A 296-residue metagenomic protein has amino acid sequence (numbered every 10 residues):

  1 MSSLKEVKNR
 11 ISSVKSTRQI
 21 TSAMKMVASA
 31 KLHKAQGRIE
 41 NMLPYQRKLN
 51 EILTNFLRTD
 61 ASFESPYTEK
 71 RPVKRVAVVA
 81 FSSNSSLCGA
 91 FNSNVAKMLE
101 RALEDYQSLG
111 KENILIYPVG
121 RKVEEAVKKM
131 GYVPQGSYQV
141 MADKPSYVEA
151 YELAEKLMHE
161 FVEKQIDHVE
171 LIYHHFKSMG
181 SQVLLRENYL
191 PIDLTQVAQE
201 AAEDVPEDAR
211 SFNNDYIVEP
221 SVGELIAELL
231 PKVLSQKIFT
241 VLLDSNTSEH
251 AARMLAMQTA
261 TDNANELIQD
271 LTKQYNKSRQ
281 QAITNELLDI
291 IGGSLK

Functional and structural regions predicted by a protein language model:
M1-K296: C-terminal beta-strand-loop-alpha-helix "lid" module of Rossmann-like NAD(P)-dependent dehydrogenases
